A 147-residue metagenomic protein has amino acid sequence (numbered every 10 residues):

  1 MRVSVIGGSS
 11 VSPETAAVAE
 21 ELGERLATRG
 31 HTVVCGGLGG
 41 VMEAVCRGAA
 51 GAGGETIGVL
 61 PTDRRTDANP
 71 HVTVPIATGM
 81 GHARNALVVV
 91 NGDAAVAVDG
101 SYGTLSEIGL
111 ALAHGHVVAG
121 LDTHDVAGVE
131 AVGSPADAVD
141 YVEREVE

Functional and structural regions predicted by a protein language model:
M1-I57: Glycine-rich beta-alpha loop segments
A17-E20, E24, A86, G109 (+1 more regions): Amphipathic, non-transmembrane alpha-helical secondary structure
C35-G36, V98, V132: Active-site-adjacent beta-strand anchor residues
G39-H116, D122: Acidic/glycine-enriched connector segments
P75-G79, E130-Y141: Short acidic-hydrophobic, aromatic-tinged amphipathic segments that line or gate anion-handling sites
V90-A95, S134-E147: A charged, well-structured terminal subsegment
D125: Short, flexible loop segments at boundaries between secondary-structure elements
